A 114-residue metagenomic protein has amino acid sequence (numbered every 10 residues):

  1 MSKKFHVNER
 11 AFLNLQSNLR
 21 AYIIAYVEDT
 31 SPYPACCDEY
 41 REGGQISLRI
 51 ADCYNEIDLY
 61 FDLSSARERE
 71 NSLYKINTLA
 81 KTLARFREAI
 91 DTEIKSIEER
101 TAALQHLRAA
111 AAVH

Functional and structural regions predicted by a protein language model:
M1-H114: Positively charged, low-complexity terminal tracts and the immediately adjacent first secondary-structure elements
